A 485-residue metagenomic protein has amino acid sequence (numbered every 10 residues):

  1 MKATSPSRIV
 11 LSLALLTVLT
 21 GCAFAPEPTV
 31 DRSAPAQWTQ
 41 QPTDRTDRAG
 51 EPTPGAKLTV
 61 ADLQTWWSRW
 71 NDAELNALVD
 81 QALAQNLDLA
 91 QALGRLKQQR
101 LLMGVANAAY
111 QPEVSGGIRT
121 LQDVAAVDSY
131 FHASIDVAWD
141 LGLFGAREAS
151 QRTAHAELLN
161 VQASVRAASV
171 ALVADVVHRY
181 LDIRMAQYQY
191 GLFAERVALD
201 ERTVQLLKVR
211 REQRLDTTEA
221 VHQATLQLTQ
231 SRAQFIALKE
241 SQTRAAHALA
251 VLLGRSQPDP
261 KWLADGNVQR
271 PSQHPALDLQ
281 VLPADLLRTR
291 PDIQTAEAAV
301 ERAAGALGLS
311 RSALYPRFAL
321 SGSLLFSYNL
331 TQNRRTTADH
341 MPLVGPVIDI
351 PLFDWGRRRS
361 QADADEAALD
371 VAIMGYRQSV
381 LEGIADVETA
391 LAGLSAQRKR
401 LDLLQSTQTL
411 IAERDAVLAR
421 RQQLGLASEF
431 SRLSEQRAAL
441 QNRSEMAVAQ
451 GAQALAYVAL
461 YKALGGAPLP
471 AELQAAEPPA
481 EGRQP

Functional and structural regions predicted by a protein language model:
K2-Q81, H155, K239-R288, Q294 (+2 more regions): Terminal intrinsically disordered/low-complexity segments used for targeting and assembly
G55-W70, D80, G117-A138, S150 (+4 more regions): Small/polar, glycine/serine/threonine/aspartate-rich low-complexity segments that form flexible
L75-A77, Y130-H132, H178, Q223 (+3 more regions): Transmembrane beta-barrel architecture of outer-membrane proteins
Q81-A90, R100-P112, D136-R152, A163-V170 (+8 more regions): A glycine-/polar-enriched beta->alpha junction
Q85, A92, D140, R147 (+21 more regions): Amphipathic alpha-helical coiled-coil segments and their boundaries
R147, A163-L282, G393, Q397 (+3 more regions): Periplasmic alpha-helical coiled-coil/stalk elements that build and connect Gram-negative outer-membrane
R211-L215, Q422-L426, A463-A467: A short glycine-centered flexible hinge/capping loop motif at secondary-structure junctions
